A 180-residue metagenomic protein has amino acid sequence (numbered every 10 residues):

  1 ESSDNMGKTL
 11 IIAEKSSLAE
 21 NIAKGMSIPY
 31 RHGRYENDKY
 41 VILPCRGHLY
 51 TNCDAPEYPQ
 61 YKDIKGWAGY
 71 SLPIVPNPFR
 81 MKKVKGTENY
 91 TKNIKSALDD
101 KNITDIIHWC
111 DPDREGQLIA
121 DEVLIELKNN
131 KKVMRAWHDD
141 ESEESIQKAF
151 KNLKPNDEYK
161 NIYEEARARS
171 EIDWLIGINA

Functional and structural regions predicted by a protein language model:
S2-A180: Intrinsically disordered, low-complexity regulatory segments
